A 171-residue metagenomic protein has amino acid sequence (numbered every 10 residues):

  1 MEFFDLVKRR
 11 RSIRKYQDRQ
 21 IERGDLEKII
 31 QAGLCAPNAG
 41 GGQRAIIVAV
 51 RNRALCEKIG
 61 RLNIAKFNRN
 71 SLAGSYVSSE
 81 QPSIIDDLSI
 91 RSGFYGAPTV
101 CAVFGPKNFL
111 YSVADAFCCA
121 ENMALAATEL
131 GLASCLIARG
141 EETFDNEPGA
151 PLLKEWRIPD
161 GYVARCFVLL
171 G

Functional and structural regions predicted by a protein language model:
M1-E27, Q43, R165-G171: Specificity-determining recognition surfaces
R10-R14, L34, C56: Short, cationic motifs built from Arg/Lys/His that form the positively charged side of catalytic pockets
I29, G33, C101, P106-L152: Small-aliphatic-rich amphipathic alpha-helix that forms the alpha element of a beta-alpha
Q31, A36-P37, Q43-I46: Short beta-strand segments
A39-G42, S92-Y95, W156-Y162: Solvent-exposed alpha-helices and their adjacent loops that cap or buttress functional pockets in soluble metabolic
G42-A116: Glycine/small-residue-rich phosphate/adenosyl-binding loop
I46, G140, C166: Residue-level "edge-of-site" marker
F67-A73, E80, L152-G171: A glycine-rich helix N-cap at a beta->alpha junction
